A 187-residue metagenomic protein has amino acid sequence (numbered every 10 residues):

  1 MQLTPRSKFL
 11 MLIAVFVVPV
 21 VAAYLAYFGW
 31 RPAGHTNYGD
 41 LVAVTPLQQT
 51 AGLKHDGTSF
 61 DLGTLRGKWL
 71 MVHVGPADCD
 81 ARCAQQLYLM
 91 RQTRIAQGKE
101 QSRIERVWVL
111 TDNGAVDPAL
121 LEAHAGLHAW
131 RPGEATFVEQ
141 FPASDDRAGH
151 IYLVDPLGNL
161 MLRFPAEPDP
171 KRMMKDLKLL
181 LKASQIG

Functional and structural regions predicted by a protein language model:
M1-A51: N-terminal targeting signals for export/organelle localization
F28, T58, R91-A96, K175-G187: Short, surface-exposed patches at the edges or C-terminal ends of soluble domains, predominantly
A51-L70: A short beta-strand-turn-helix
T64-M90: Short active-site neighborhood of thiol/selenol oxidoreductases, capturing the structured segment around
L65-W69, Q101-R103, D146: Extracytoplasmic
A81-A123: Structural microenvironment flanking redox-active thiols in thiol-disulfide oxidoreductases
E105-G114, P118-V154: Short, internal strand/loop/helix patches that form the active-site neighborhood or redox-interaction surface
T136, R147, L153-G187: Thiol-/selenol-based redox modules, centered on thioredoxin-like and closely related oxidoreductase domains
